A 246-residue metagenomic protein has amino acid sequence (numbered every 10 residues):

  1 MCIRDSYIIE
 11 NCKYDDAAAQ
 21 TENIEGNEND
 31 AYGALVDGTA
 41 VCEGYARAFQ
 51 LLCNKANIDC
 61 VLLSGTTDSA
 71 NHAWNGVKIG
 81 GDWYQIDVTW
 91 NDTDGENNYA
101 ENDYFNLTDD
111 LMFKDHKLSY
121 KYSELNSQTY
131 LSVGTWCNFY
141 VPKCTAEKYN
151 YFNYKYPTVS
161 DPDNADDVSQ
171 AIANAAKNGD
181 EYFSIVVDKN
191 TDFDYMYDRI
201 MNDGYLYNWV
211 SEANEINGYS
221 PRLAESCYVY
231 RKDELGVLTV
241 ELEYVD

Functional and structural regions predicted by a protein language model:
C2, C12, C42, C53 (+7 more regions): Generic recognition of cysteine residues
R4-A34: Secondary-structure boundary elements
E10, V36-G38, N57: Long alpha-helical, hydrophobic tracts
E28, L35-T39, E43-A46: Solvent-exposed, acidic/flexible segments
E43-M112: Hydrophobic/aromatic-rich core segments of domains that either
W83-Q85, T89-M201: His-Asp-centered catalytic microenvironments across diverse enzyme cores, prominently the transglutaminase-like
A173-D180, S184-D246: Linear, non-domain "peripheral" regions
